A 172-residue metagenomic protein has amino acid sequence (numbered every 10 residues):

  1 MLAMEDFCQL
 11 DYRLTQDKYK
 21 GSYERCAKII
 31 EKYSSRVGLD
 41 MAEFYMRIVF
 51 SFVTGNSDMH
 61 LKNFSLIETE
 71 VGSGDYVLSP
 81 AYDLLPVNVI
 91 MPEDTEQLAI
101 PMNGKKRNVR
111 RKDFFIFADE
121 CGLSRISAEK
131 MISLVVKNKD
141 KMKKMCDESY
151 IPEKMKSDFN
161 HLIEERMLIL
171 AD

Functional and structural regions predicted by a protein language model:
M1-L61, S65-D172: Anionic ligand-binding catalytic core segments
